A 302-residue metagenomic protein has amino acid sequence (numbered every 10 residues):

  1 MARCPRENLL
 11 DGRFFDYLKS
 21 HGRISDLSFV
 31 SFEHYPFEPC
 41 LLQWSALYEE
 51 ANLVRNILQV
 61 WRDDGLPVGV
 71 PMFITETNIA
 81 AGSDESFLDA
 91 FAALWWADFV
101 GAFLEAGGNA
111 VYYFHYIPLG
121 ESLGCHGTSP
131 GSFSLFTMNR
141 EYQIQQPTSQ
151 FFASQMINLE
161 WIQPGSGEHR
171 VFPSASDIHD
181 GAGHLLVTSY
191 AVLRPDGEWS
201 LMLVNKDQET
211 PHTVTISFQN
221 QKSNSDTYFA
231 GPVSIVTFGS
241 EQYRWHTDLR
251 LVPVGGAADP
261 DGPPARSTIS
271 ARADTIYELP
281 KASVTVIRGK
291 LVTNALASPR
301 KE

Functional and structural regions predicted by a protein language model:
M1-A102, A106, S176: Noncatalytic carbohydrate-binding groove/subsite architecture in carbohydrate-active enzymes
M1-N8, G12, C125-R140, T247-S267: Surface-exposed intrinsically disordered loops and tails
I74, N78-T188, P195: Aromatic/acidic polysaccharide-binding cleft in carbohydrate-active enzymes
E121-G124, P164-G167, M202, T210-T215 (+2 more regions): Extended hydrophobic-aromatic, low-complexity segments
A182-N224, F238-G239, T285-R288: Carbohydrate-binding surface patches
N224-K281: Acidic, Ser/Thr/Pro-rich beta/coil linker or hinge segments at domain junctions
P280-T293: Extended hydrophobic packing segments that form well-structured cores
T293-E302: Enriched but not universal
